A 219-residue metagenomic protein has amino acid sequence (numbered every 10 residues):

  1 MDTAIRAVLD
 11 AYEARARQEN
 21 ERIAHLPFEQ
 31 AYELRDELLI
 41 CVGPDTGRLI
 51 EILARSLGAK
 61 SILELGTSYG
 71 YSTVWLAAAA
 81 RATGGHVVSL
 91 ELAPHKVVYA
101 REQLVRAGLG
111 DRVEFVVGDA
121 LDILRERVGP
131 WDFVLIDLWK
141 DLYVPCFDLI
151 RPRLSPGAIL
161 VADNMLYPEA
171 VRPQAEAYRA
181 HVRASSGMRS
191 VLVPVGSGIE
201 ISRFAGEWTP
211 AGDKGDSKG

Functional and structural regions predicted by a protein language model:
M1-F133, K140-V161, L166-G219: A short alpha-helical cap/connector motif
